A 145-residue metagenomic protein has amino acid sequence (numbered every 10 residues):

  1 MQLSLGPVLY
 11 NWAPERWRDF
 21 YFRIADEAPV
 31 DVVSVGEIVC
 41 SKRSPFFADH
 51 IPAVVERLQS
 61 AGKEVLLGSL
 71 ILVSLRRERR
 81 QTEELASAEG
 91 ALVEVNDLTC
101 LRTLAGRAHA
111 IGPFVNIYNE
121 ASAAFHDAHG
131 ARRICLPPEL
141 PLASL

Functional and structural regions predicted by a protein language model:
M1-D19, S44-P45, L70-S74, A108-I117: Active-site mouth loops of central-metabolism enzymes
S4, V32-S34, L66, E94 (+1 more regions): Conserved beta-strand positions in the central sheet of alpha/beta enzyme cores
P14-E15, S41-V54, R76-E78, V95-R107 (+2 more regions): Active-site-adjacent beta->alpha loops and helix N-cap segments on the catalytic face of soluble alpha/beta enzymes
I24-A25, D97, H126: Conserved, mostly hydrophobic/aromatic
D26, D31-A53, R57, S69-R76: Glycine-rich, proline-tolerant flexible connector loops at the mouths of alpha/beta enzymes
A28-D31, S87-A91, A105-I111, F125-R133: Glycine-enriched alpha-helix->loop->beta-strand junction motifs that scaffold or abut catalytic
G36, P113, L136-P138: Short beta->alpha connector loops at strand-helix junctions that form conserved, small/polar/Pro-enriched
Q59-V73, Q81-E83, A108-A110: Glycine-rich phosphate-binding "P-loop"
